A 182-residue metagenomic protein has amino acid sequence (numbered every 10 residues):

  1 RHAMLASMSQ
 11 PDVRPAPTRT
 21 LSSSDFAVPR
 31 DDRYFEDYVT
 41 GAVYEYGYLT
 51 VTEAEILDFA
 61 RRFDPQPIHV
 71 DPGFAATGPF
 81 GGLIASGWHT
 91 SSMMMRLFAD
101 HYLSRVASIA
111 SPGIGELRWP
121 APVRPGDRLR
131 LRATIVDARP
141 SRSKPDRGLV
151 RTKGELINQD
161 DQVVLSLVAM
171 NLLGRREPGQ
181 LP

Functional and structural regions predicted by a protein language model:
M4-V39, W119-P182: HotDog/MaoC-like acyl-thioester-processing domains
S9-G113, P178-P182: Hot-dog-fold acyl-thioester-processing enzymes
